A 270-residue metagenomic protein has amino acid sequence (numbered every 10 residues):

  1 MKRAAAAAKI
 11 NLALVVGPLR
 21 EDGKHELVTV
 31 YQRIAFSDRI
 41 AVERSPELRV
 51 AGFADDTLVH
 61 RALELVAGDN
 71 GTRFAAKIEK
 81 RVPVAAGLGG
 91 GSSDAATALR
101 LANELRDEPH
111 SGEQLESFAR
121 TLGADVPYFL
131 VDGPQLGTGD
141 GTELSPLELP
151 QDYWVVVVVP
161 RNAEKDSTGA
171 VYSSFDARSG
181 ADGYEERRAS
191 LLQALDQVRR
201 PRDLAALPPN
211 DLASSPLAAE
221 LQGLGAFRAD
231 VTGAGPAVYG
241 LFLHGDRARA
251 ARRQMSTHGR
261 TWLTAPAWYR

Functional and structural regions predicted by a protein language model:
M1-A86, E104-E113, L149-Q151, V159-E164: ATP-binding N-lobe of GHMP and related small-molecule kinases
L14, D38-V42, D125-F129, Q135 (+2 more regions): Short beta-strand scaffold segments in enzyme catalytic cores
L48-V50, A54, F129-R228, L243-R270: Conserved, helical-rich catalytic subdomain that frames metal- and/or nucleotide-binding sites in enzyme alpha/beta
R61-D69, Q114, F118-T121, E220-L224 (+1 more regions): Generic non-transmembrane alpha-helical segments
K77-R106, A124, R228-F242: Glycine/serine-rich anion-binding loops at beta->alpha junctions that coordinate negatively charged ligand groups
A95, L99-L136, D140: Contiguous, small/hydrophobic- and glycine-enriched helical/loop subdomains that border and often "cap" functional
